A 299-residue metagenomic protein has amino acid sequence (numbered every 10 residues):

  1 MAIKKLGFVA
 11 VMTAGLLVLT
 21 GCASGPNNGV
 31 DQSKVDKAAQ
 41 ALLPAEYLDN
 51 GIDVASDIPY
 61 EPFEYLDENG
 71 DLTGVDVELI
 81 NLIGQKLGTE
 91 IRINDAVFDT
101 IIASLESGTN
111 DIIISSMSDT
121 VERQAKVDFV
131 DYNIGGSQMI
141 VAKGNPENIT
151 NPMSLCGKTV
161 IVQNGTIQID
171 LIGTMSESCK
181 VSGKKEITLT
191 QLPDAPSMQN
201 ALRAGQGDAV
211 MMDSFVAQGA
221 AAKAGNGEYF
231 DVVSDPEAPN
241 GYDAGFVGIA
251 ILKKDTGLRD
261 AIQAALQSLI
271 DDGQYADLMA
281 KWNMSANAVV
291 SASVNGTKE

Functional and structural regions predicted by a protein language model:
L16-G21: C-terminal motif of bacterial Sec signal peptides marking the signal peptidase cleavage site
A23, V77-K86, M153, T159 (+2 more regions): Extended ligand-binding regions for polar small-molecule ligands
S24-K37, A41-L43, I167-E186, Y229 (+1 more regions): Ligand-binding clefts/hinges and TM-proximal coupling segments of bilobed small-molecule sensing domains
G29-S116: Extracytoplasmic small-molecule ligand-binding "clamshell" domains of the periplasmic binding protein/Venus flytrap
I58, I134-V141, G225-A264, S285-E299: Periplasmic-binding protein-like
I58-E61, L72-Q85, Q138-D194, Q199 (+1 more regions): Bilobed "Venus flytrap"/periplasmic-binding protein-like clamshell domains and structurally analogous long
E90-S154: Acidic, polar ligand-binding/catalytic clefts
M117-Q124, L171-S178, D208-D243: A ligand-binding cleft/hinge motif common to bilobed small-molecule-binding domains
